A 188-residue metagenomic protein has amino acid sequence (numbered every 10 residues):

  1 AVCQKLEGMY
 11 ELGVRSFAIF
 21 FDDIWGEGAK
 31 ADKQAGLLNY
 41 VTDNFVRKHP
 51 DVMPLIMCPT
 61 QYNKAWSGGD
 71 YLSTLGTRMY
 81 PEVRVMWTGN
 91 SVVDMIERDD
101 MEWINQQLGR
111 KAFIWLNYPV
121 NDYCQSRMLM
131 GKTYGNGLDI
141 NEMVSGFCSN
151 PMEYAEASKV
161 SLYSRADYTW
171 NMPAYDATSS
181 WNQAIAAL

Functional and structural regions predicted by a protein language model:
A1-R15: Chitinase-like catalytic core of GlcNAc-active glycosidases
K5, I24-T178: Catalytic-core regions of glycoside hydrolase
R15, F21-D23: Short, conserved phosphate-binding/catalytic loop or strand-edge motifs used in phosphoryl-/nucleotidyl-transfer
A177-L188: Catalytic domains of carbohydrate-active enzymes that cleave complex glycans
